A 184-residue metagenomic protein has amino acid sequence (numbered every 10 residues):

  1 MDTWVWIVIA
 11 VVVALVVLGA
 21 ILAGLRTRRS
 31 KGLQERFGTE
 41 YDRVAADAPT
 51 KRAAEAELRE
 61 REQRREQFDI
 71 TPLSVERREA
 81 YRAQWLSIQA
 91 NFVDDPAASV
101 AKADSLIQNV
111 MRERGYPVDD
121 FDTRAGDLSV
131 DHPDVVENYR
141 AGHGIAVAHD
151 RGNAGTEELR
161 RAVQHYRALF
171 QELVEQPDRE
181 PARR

Functional and structural regions predicted by a protein language model:
M1-V13: Feature marks short, highly hydrophobic, charge-poor N-terminal signal-anchor/signal peptide-like helices that anchor
T3-V5, S105, R179, R184: Contiguous interface-forming segments/domains that mediate binding rather than catalysis
V12-L15, E55, T156: Generic N-terminal initiation segments characterized by hydrophobic and/or small/turn-forming residues
V16-K31: Cytosolic-side junction of a single-pass transmembrane alpha-helix
R28-A154: Elongated extramembrane "stalk/tether" segments
G144-R184: Extracytoplasmic/periplasmic C-terminal soluble domains
